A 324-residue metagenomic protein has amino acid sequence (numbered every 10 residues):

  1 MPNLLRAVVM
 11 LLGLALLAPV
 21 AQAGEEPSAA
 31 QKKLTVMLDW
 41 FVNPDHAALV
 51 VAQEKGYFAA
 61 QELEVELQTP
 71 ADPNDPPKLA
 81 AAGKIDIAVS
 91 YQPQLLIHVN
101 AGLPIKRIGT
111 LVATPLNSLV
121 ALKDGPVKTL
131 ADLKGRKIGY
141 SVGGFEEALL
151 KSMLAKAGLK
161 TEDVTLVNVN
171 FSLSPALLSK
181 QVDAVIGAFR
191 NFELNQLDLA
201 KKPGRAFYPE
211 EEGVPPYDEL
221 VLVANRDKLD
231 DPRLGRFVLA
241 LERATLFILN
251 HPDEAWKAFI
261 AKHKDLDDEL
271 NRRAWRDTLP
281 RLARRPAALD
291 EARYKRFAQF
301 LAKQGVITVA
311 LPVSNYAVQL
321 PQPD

Functional and structural regions predicted by a protein language model:
M1-Q31, D324: Short, low-complexity disordered leader/linker segments with a strong preference for bacterial N-terminal type II
G24-N170, S174-S179, D183-N191, A206-E210 (+1 more regions): Short, glycine-/small- and polar/acidic-enriched structural segments that line small-molecule recognition paths
Y57-A60, K156-K160, A200-K202, P232 (+2 more regions): Short helix-capping segments at alpha-helix termini
Q61, R107, W256-A258, V309-L311: Short, hydrophobic secondary-structure boundary micro-motifs
P93, F171-K262: Pocket-lining segment of extracytoplasmic ligand-binding domains
L111-A121, K202-R226, V238, D277-L279 (+1 more regions): Periplasmic-binding protein-like
D230-V306: Secondary-structure end/capping motifs
K295-D324: Conserved C-terminal helix/tail region of periplasmic/extracytoplasmic solute-binding proteins
